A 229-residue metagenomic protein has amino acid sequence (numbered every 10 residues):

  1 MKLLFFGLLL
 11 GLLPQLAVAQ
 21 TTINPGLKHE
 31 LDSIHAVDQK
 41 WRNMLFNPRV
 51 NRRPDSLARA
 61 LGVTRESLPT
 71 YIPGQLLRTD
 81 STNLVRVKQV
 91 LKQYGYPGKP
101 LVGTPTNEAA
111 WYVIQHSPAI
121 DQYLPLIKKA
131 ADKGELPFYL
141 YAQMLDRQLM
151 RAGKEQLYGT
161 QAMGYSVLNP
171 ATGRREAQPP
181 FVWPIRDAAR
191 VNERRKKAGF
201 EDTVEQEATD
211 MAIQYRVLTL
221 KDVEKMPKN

Functional and structural regions predicted by a protein language model:
M1-I23: Bacterial Sec-dependent N-terminal signal peptides
T21-G159: N-terminal helix-rich structural modules
G95, L157, V182-P184, D210 (+1 more regions): Residue-level preference for alpha-helix termini and adjacent loops
P118-I120, W183-A188: Short acidic alpha-helix initiation/capping motifs at coil-to-helix transition points, especially at protein N-termini
G134-I185, A198: Short aromatic loop motif centered on NTY/YTY
A188-N229: A cross-kingdom marker for long, charged
